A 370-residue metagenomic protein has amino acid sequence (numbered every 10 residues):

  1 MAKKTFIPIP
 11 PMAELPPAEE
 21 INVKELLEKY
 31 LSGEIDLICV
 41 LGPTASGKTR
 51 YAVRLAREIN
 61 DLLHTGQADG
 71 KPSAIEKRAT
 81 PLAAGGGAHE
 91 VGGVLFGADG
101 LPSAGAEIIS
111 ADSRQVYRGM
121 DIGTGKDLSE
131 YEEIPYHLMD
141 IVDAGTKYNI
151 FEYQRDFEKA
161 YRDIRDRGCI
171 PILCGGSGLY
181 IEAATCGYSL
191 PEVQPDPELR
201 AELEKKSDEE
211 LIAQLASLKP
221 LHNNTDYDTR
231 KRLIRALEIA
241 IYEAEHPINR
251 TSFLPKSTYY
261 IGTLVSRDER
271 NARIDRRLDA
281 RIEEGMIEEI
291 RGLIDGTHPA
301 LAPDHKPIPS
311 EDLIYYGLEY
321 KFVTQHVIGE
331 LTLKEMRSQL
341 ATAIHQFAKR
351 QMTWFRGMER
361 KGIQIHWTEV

Functional and structural regions predicted by a protein language model:
M1-V370: Phosphate/pyrophosphate-binding catalytic cores of soluble transferases and nucleic-acid-acting enzymes
